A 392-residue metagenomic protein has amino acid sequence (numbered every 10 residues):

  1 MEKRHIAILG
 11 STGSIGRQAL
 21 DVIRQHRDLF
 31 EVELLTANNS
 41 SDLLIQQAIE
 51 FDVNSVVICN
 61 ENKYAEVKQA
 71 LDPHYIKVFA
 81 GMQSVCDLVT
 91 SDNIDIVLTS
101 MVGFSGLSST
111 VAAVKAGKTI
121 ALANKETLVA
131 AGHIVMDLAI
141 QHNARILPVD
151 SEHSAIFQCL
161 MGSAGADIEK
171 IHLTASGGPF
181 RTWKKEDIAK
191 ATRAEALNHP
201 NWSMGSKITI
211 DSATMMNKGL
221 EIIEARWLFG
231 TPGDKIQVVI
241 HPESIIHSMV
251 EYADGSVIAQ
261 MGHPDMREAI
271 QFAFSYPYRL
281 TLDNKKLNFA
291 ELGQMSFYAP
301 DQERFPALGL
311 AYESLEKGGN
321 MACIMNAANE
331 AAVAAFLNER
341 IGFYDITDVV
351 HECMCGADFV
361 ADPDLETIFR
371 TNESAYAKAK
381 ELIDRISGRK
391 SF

Functional and structural regions predicted by a protein language model:
M1-F392: Catalytic, metal-anchored helix/loop core of enzyme active sites in primary metabolism
